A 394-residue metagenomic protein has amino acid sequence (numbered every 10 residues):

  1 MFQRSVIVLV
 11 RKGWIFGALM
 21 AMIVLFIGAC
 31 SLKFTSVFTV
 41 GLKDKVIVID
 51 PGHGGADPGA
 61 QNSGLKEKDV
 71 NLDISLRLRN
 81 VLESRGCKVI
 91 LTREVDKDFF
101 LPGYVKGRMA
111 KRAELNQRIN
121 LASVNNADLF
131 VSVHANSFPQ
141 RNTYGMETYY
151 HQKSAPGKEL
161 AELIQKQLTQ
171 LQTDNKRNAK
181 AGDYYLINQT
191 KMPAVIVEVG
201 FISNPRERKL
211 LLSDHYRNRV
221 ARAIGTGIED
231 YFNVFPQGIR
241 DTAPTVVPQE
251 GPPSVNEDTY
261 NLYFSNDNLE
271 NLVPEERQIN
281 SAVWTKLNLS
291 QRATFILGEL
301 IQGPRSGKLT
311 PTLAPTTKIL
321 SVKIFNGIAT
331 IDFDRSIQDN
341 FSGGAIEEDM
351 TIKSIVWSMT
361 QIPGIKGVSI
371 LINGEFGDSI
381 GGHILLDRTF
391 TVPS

Functional and structural regions predicted by a protein language model:
M1-I7: Juxtamembrane low-complexity tails/linkers enriched in Ser/Thr-Pro and polybasic
I7, R11-G17, F26-D44, L65 (+1 more regions): Active-site-proximal helix/loop segments of hydrolytic enzymes
K45-G64: Short glycine-rich His-centered loop
V46, L129, I328-T330: Structural motif
P51-H53, R93-D96, A135-S137, Q152 (+4 more regions): A mature extracytoplasmic/lumenal domain signature
A56-G59, P205-L210, Q338-S342: Short small-residue beta-strand/loop micro-motif enriched in glycine and branched aliphatics
Q237-S394: Bimodal "functional hotspot" detector
